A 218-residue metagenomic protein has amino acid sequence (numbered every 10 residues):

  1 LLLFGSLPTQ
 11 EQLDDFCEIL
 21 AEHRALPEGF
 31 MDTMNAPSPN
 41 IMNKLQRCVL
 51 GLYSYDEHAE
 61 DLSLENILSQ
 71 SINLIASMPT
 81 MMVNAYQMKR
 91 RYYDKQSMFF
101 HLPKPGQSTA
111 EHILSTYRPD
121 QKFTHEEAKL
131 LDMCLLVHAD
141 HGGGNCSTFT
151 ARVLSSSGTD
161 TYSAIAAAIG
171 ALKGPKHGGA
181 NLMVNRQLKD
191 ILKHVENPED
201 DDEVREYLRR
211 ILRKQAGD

Functional and structural regions predicted by a protein language model:
L1-D218: Hydrophobic alpha-helical bundle cores within soluble ligand-binding/oligomerization subdomains
